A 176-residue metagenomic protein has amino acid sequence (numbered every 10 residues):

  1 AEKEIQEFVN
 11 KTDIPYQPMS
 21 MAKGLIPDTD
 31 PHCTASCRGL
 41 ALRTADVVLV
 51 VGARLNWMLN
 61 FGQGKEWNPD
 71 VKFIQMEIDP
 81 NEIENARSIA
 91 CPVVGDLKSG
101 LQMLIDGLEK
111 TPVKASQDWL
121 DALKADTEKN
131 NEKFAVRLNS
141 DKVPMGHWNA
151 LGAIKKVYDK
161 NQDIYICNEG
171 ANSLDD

Functional and structural regions predicted by a protein language model:
A1, Y16, V47, A115-N130 (+3 more regions): Domain-wide signal for the mature, well-folded portions of proteins, strongly enriched in nucleus-encoded organellar
A1-V48, V157-D176: Anionic-ligand anchoring segments at beta-strand to alpha-helix junctions in alpha/beta enzyme folds, i.e., glycine
K3-E7, I89, L108, K133-V136: Conserved catalytic alpha/beta core of Sir2/sirtuin-type deacylases, generalized to analogous enzyme cores that bind
K3-E7, N60-Q63, A153: A short acidic, amphipathic alpha-helical/loop segment
K3-E7, R43, D96-S99, M103 (+2 more regions): Generic recognition of stable, solvent-exposed alpha-helical segments in well-folded globular domains
V9, D126-D176: Active-site diphosphate/adenylate-binding microenvironment
D13, I89-G95, L138-M145: Short, exposed beta-strand "edge-strand" segments with a Pro/Gly-rich flavor and a Y/T-containing core
P18-L123: Glycine-rich, acidic loop regions that bind phosphate or pyrophosphate groups
